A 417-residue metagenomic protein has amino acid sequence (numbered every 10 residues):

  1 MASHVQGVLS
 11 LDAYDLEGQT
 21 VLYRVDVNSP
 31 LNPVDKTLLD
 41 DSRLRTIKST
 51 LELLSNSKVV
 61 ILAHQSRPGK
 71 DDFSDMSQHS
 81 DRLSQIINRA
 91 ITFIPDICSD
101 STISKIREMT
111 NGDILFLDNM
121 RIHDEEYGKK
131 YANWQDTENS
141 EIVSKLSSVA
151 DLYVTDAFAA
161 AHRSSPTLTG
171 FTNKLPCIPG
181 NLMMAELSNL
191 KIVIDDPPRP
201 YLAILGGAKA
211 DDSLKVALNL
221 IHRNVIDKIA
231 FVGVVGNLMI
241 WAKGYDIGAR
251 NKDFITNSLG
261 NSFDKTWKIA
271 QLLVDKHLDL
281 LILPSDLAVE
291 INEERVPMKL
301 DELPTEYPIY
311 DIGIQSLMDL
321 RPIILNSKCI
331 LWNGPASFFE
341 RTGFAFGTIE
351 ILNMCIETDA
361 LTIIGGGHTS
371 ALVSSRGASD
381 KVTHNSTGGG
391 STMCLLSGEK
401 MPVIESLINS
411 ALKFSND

Functional and structural regions predicted by a protein language model:
M1-D417: Active-site loop-to-helix "anion-binding N-cap" substructures in soluble metabolic enzymes
